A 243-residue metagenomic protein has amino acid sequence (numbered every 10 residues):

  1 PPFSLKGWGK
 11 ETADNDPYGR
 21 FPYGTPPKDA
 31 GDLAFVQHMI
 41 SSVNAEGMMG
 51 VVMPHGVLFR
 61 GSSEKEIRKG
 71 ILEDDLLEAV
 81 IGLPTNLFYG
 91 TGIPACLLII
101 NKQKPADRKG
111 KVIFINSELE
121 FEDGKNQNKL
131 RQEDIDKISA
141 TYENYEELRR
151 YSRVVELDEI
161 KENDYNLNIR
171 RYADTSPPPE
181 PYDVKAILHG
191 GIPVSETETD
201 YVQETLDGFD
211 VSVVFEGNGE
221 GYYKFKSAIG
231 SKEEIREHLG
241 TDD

Functional and structural regions predicted by a protein language model:
P1-D243: A conserved structural/catalytic subdomain of Rossmann-like adenosyl-cofactor enzymes
